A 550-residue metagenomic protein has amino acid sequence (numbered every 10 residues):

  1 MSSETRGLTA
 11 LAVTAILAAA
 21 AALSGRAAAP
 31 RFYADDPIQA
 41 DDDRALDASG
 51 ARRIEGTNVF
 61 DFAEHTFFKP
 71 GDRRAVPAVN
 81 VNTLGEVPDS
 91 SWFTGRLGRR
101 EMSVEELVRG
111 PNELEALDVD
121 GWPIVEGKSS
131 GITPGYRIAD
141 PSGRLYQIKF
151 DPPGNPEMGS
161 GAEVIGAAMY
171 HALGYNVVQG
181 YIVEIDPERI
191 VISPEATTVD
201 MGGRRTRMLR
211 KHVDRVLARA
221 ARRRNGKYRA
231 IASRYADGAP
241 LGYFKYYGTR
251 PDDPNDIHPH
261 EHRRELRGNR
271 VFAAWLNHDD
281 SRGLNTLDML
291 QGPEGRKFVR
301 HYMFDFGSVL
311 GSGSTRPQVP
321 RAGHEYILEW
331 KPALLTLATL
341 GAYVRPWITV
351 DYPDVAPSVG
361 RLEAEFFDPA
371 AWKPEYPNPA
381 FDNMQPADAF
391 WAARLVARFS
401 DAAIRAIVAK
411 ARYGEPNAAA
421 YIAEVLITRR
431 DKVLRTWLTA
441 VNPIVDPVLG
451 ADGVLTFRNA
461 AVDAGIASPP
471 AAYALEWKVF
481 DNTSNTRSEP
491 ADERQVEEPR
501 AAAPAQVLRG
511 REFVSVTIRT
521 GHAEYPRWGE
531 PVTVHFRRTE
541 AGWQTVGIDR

Functional and structural regions predicted by a protein language model:
S2-A12: Bacterial N-terminal signal peptides that target proteins for export
A10-A21: Bacterial N-terminal signal peptides
P30-N58, P293-T456, A460-A464: C-terminal catalytic region of ATP-dependent kinase domains
F62-R109: Low-complexity, highly charged intrinsically disordered N-terminal segments that act as targeting/localization
G110-Y246, A502-L508, E512-R550: Conserved ATP-binding subdomain of kinase catalytic cores across diverse folds
D200-H278, L290-F298, Y302, S312-T315: ATP-dependent phospho-/nucleotidyl transfer catalytic cores
S281-D288: Hydrophobic residue at the +6 position relative to the catalytic HRD Asp in the kinase catalytic loop
G465-P490, I518: Extended low-complexity, serine/threonine- and proline-enriched intrinsically disordered segments
